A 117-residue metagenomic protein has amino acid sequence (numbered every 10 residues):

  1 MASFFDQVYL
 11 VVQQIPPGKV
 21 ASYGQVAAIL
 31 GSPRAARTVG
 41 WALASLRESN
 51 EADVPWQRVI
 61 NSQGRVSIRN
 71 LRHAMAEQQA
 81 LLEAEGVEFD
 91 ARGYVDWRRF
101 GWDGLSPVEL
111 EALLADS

Functional and structural regions predicted by a protein language model:
M1-S117: Nucleic acid-binding interface residues in structured DNA/RNA-binding domains, emphasizing the DNA-engaging scaffolds
